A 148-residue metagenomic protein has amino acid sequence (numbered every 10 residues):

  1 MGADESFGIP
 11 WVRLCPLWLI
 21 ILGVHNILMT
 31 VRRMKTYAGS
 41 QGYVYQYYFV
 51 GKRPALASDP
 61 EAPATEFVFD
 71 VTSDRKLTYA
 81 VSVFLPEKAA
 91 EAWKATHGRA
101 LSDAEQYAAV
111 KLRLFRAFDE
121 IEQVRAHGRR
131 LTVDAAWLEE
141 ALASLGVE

Functional and structural regions predicted by a protein language model:
M1-L17, G23: Short, low-complexity, charge-dense intrinsically disordered segments
W18-L19, H127: Generic alpha-helical structural signal
H25-E148: Extended, alpha-helix-rich binding/interface surfaces that flank or overlap catalytic cores and mediate recognition
